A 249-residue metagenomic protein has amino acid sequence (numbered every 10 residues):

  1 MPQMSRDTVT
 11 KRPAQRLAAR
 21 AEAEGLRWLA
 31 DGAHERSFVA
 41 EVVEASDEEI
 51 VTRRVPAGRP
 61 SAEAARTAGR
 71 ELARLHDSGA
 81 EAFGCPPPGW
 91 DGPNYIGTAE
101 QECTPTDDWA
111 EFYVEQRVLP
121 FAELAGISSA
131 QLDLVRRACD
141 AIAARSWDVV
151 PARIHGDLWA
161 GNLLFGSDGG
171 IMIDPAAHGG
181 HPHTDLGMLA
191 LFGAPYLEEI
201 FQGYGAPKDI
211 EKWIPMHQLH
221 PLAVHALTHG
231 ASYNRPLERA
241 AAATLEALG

Functional and structural regions predicted by a protein language model:
M1-D7, E246-G249: Short, low-complexity, intrinsically disordered N-terminal peptides in bacterial proteins
Q3-E111: ATP-binding pocket architecture of kinase catalytic cores
A21, V39-V43, E71-P93, E115 (+6 more regions): Structured catalytic cores of enzymes that bind and process phosphorylated ligands/cofactors
E24, R36-E41, E123-D140, H178-G179 (+2 more regions): A conserved long alpha-helix in the C-terminal portion of kinase-like catalytic domains
W28, R74, F112, P120-E123 (+1 more regions): Residue-level signal for well-ordered alpha-helical scaffold segments within enzymatic catalytic domains
D47, S167-G169, L219: Short strand-connecting beta-turns/loops that link adjacent beta-strands
A80-R153: An alpha-helical support segment within catalytic cores of ATP-dependent transferases
E102-V114, V149-R153, A160-P215: Active-site Asp-x-Gly
